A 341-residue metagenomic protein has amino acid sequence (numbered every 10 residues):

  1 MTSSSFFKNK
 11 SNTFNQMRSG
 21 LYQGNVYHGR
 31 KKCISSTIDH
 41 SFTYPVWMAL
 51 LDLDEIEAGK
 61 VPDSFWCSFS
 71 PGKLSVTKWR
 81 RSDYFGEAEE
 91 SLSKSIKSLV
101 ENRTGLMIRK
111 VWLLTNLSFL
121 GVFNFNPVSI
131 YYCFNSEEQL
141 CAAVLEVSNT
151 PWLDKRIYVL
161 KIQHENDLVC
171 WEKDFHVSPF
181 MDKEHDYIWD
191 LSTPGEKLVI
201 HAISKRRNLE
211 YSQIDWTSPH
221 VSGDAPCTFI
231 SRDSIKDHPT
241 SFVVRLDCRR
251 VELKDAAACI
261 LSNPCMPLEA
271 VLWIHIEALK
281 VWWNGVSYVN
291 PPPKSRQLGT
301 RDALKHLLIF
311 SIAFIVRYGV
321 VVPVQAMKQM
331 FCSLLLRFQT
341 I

Functional and structural regions predicted by a protein language model:
T2-I341: Mature, function-bearing regions of proteins
